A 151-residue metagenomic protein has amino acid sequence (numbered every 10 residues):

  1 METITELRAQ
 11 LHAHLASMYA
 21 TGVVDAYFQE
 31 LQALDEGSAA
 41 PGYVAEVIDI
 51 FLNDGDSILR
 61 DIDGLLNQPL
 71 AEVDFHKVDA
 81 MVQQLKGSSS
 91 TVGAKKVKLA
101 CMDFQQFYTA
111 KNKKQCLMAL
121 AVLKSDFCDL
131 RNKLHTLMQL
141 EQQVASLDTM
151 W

Functional and structural regions predicted by a protein language model:
M1-W151: Two-component system phosphorelay core
